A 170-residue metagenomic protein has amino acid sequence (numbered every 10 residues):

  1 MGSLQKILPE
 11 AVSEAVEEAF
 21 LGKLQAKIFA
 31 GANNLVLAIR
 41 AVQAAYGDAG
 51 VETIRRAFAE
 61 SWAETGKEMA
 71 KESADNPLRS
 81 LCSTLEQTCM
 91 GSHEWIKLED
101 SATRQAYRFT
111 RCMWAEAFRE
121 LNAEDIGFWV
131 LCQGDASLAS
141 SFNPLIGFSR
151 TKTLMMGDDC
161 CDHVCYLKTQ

Functional and structural regions predicted by a protein language model:
M1-R104, M113-L131, L145-C160, L167-Q170: N-terminal accessory segment detector
Y107: A helicase ATPase "motif cassette" and its flanking acidic/Ser/Thr-rich regulatory loops
A136-S137: Ligand-binding pocket scaffold of soluble enzyme catalytic domains
S140: A contiguous catalytic/ligand-binding core that recognizes phosphate-bearing ligands
